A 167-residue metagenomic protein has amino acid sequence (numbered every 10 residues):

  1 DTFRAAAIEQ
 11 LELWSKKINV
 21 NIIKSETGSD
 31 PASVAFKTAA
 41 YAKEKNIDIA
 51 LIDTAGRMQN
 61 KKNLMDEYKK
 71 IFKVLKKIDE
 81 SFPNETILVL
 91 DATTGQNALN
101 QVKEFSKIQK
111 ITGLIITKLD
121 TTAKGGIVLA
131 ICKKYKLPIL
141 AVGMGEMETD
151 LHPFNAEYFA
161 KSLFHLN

Functional and structural regions predicted by a protein language model:
T2-N167: P-loop/Walker A NTP-binding module and the surrounding RecA-like catalytic core of P-loop NTPases
